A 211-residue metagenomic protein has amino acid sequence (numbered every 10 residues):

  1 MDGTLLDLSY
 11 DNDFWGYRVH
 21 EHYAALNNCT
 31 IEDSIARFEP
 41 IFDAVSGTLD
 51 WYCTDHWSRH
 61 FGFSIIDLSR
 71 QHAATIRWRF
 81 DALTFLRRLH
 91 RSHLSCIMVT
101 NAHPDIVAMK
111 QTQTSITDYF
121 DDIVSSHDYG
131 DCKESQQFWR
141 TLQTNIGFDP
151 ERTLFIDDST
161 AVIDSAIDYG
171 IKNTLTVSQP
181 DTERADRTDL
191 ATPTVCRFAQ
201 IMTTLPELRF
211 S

Functional and structural regions predicted by a protein language model:
M1-A36: Active-site neighborhood of HAD-like aspartate-dependent phosphohydrolases
L5-D7, P40-V45, H72-I76, D128-Y129: Short histidine/acidic/glycine/proline-rich micro-motifs that form metal- and phosphate-coordinating active-site loops
D7, M98-V99, D157-D158: Small/polar loops that bind or transfer phosphate-bearing groups
D7-D13, T48, S165-L175: Short, charged helix-to-loop "capping" segments that act as catalytic/coupling loops
R18-N28, D43-A44, W51-F63: Helix-loop "lid/cap" segments that line or gate small-molecule binding pockets
A24-E39, F61-H72, Y119, P150: Short, surface-exposed acidic
T48-H60, I65-M98, P104-A108, Q136: Short, acidic loop-to-helix structural element flanking the phosphoryl-transfer center in phosphate-processing enzymes
L83, R87, H103-P104, A108-S211: Asp-based, Mg2+/Mn2+-dependent phosphohydrolase catalytic module
